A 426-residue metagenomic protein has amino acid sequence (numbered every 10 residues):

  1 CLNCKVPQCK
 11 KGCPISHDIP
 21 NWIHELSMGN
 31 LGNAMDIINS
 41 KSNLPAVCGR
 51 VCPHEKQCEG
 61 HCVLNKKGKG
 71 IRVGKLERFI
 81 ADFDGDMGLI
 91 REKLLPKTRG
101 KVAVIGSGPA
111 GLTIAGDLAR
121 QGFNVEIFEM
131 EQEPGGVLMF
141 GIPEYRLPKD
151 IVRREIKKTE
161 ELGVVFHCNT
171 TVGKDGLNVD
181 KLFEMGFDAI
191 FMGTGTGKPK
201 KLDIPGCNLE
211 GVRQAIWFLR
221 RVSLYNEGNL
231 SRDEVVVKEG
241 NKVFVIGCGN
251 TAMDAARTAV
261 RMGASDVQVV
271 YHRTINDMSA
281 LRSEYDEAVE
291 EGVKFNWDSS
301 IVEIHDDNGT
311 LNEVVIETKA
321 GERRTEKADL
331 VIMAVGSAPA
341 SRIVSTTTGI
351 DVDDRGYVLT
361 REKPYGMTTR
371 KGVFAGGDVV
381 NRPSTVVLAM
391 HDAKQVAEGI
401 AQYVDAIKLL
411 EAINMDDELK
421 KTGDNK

Functional and structural regions predicted by a protein language model:
S16-R50, K67-L94, V222-S223: Ferredoxin-type iron-sulfur electron-transfer modules in oxidoreductases and energy-metabolism complexes
D84-V102, V222-E239: A short, basic/flexible loop-to-alpha-helix module at the beginning of a structural domain
P96-K97, K101-I105, R153-I204, V302-L311 (+1 more regions): Feature captures the FAD/FMN-dependent oxidoreductase FAD-binding
K101-E126, A252-V260: N-terminal Rossmann-like FAD-binding beta1-loop-alpha1 element of flavoenzymes
N124-I127, E131-L162, F166, A256-E303 (+1 more regions): Rossmann-like dinucleotide-binding cores of NAD(P)H-dependent redox enzymes
L182-A189, K238-E239, E322-L330, T369: Core beta-strand elements of the Rossmann-like FAD/NAD(P) dinucleotide-binding domain in flavoenzyme oxidoreductases
N208-G240, L330-P383: FAD-site-proximal beta/loop scaffold in flavoenzymes
V379-L410: A conserved FAD-binding loop/helix module that cradles the flavin
